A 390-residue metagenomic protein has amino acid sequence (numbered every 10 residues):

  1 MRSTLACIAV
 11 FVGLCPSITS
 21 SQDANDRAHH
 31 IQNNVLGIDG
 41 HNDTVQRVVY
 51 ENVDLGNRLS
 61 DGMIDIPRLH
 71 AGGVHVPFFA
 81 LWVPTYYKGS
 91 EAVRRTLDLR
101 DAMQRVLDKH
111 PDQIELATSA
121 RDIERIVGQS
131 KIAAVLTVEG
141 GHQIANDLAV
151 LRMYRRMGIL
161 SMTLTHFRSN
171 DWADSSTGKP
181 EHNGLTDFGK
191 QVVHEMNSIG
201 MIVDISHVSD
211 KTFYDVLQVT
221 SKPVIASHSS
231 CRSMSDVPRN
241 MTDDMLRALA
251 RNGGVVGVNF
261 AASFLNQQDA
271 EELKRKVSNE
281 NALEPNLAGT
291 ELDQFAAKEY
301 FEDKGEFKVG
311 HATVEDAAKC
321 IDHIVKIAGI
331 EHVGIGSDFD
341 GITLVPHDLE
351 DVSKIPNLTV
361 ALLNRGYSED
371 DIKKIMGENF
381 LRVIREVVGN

Functional and structural regions predicted by a protein language model:
M1-T4: Positively charged n-region of N-terminal signal peptides that target proteins for export
A6-P16: Bacterial N-terminal signal peptides
I18-N183, R232, D236-N390: N-terminal hydrophobic targeting/anchoring segments and the immediately downstream early-domain regions of hydrolases
E51, D147-L151, T212-K222: Distinct, well-ordered alpha-helical segments
E181-F188, D204-S209, M241: Short, contiguous, pocket-lining structural segments that sit at or immediately flank catalytic/ligand-binding sites
H182-S198, V216-A226, L358-A361: Alpha-helix-loop-beta-strand connector modules within alpha/beta enzyme cores
H194-I205, S209-D215, D243-R251: Substrate-binding cleft of carbohydrate-active enzyme catalytic domains
Q218-H228, R232-M234, R239-N240: His/Asp/Glu-rich metal/cofactor-coordinating catalytic motifs and the adjacent surface-exposed loops that frame enzyme
